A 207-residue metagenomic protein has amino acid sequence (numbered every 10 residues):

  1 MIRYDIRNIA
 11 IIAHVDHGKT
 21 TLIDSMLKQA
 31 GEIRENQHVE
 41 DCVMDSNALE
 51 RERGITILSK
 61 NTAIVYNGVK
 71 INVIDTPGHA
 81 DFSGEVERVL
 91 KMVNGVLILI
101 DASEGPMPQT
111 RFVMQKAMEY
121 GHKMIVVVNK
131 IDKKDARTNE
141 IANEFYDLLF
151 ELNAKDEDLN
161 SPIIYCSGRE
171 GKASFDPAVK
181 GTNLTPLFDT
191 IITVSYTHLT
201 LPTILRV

Functional and structural regions predicted by a protein language model:
M1-I100, P106, E144: P-loop NTPase switch module centered on the Walker A-proximal segment
I2-D5, I55, N67-G68, E119-H122 (+3 more regions): Short flexible coil/turn linkers enriched for glycine and charged/polar residues that connect secondary-structure
S25-M26, A63, E85-R88, M92 (+4 more regions): Alpha-helical scaffold elements adjacent to nucleotide-binding pockets in ATP/GTP-utilizing enzyme cores
H38-D41, V126, L152-I163, L199: Interdomain boundary/hinge elements
A80, V93-R111, I125, I131-N139: Conserved Switch II/interswitch segment of TRAFAC-class P-loop GTPases
V96-L99, G121-N129, E157-C166: Conserved beta-strand/loop subsegment of P-loop NTPase cores
K134-I191: Canonical P-loop GTPase G-domain recognition
T197-T203: Conserved small/polar residues in nucleotide/adenosyl-binding loops
